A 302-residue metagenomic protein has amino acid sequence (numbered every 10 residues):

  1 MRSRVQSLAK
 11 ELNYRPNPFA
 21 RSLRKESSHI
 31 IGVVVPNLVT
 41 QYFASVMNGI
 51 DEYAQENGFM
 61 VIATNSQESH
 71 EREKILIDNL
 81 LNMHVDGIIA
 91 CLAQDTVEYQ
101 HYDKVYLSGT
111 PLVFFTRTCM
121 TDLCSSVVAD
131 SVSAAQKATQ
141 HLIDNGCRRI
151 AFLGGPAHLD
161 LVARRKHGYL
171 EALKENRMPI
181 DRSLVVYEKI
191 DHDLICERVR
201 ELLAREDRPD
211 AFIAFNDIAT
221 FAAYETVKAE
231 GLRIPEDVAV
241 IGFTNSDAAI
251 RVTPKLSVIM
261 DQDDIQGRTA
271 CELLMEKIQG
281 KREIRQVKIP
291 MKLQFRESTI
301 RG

Functional and structural regions predicted by a protein language model:
M1-H29, I300-R301: N-terminal helix-turn-helix DNA-binding module of bacterial transcription factors
K25-Q140, D144, L203-A204: Alpha-helical recognition/docking segments in bacterial nutrient-uptake and carbohydrate-utilization systems
P36-S45, A63-R72, L92, R117 (+6 more regions): Hinge/beta->alpha junction and helix N-cap segments in small-molecule ligand-binding domains
E56-N57, S108, L173-I180, R205-R208 (+1 more regions): Short helix-capping segments at alpha-helix termini
V85-L92, V113, A151-L153, E206-N216 (+1 more regions): Periplasmic-binding protein-like
R149, I180-L184, I234-A239: Short acidic capping loops at alpha-helix termini that bridge into adjacent secondary structure
R198-G302: Flexible loop/turn connectors
